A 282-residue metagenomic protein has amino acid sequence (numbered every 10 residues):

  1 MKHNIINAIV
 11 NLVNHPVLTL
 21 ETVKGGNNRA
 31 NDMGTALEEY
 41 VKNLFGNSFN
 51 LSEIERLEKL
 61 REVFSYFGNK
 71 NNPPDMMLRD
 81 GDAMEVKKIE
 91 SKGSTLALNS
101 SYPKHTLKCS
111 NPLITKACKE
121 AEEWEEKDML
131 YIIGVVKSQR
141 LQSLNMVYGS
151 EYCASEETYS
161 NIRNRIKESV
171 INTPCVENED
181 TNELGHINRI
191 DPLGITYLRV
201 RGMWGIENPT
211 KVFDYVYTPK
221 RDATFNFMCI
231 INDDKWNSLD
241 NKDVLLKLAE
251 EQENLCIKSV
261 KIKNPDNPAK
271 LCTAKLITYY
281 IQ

Functional and structural regions predicted by a protein language model:
M1-P73, K88-Q282: Nucleic-acid endonuclease domains
K70-A83: Short acidic loop-to-beta-strand element that houses the catalytic metal-binding Asp/Glu of nuclease active sites
